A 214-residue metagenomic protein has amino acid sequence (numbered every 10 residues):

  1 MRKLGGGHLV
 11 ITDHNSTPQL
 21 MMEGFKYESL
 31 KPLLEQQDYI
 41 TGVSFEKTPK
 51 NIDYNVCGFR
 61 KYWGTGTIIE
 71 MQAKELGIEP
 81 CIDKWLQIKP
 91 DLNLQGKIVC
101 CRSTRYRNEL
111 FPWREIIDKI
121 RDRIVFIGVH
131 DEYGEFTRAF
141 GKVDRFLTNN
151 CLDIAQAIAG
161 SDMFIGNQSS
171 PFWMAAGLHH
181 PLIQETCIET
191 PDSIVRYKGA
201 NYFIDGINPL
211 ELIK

Functional and structural regions predicted by a protein language model:
M1-K214: Catalytic machinery of carbohydrate-active enzymes, primarily nucleotide-sugar-dependent glycosyltransferases
